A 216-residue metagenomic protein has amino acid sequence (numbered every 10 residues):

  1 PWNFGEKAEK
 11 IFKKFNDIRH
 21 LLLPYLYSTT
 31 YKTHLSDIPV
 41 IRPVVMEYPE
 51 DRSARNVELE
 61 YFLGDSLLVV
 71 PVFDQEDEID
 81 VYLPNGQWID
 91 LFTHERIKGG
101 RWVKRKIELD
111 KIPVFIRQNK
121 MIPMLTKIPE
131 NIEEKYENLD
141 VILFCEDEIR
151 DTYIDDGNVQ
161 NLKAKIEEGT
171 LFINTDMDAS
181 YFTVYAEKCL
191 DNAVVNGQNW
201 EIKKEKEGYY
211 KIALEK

Functional and structural regions predicted by a protein language model:
P1-K188: Catalytic core of carbohydrate-active enzymes
L91-L109, V194-L214: Solvent-exposed beta-strand/loop surfaces of large extracellular or lumenal domains
R117-Q118, L214-K216: Short beta-strand-to-coil "C-cap" segments at the C-terminal boundary of structured domains/repeats, marking
